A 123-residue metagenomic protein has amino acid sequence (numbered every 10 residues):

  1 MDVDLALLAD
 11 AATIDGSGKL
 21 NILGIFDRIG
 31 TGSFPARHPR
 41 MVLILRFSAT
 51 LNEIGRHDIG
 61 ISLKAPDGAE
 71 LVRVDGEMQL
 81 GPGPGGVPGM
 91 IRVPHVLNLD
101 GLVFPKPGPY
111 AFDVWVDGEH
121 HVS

Functional and structural regions predicted by a protein language model:
D2-P107, A111-V116, H120-S123: Contiguous segments within soluble domain cores/interaction surfaces
